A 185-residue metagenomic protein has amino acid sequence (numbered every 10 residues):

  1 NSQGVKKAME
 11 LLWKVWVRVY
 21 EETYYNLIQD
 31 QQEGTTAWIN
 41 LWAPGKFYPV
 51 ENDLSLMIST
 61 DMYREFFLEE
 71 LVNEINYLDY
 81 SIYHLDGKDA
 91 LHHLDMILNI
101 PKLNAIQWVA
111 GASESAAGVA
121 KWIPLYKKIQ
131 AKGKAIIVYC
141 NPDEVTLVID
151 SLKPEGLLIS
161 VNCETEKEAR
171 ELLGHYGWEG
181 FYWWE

Functional and structural regions predicted by a protein language model:
N1-E185: Active-site loop segments of alpha/beta catalytic cores
